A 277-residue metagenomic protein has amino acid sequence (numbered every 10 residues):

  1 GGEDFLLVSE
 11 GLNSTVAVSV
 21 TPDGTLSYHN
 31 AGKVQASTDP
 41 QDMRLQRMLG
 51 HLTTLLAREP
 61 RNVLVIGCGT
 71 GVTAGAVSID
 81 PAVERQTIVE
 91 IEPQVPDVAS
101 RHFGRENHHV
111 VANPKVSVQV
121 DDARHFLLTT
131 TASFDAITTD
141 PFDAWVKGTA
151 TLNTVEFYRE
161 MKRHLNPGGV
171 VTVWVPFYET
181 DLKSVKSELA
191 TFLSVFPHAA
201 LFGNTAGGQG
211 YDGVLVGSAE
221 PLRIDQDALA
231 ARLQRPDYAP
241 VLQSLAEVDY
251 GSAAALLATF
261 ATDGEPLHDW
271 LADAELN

Functional and structural regions predicted by a protein language model:
G1-A57, N62-L64, P114, D122-T131 (+2 more regions): Soluble small-group transferase modules, centered on the S-adenosyl donor enzyme superfamily
K33, S37-L189, L193-P197, L201 (+1 more regions): The AdoMet/dcAdoMet-binding core of the Class I SAM-like
